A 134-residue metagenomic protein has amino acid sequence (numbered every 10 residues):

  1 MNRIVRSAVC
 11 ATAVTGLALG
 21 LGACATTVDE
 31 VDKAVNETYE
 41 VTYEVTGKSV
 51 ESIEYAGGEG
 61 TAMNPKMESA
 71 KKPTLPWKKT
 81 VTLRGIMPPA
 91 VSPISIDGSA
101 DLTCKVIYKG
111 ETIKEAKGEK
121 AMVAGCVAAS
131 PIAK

Functional and structural regions predicted by a protein language model:
M1-C24: Sec-dependent bacterial lipoprotein signal peptides
L19-N36: C-terminal region of N-terminal signal peptides and the immediate post-cleavage residues of exported proteins
G20, C24, A62-N64, P89 (+1 more regions): Intrinsically disordered, low-complexity, compositionally biased regions/tails
N36-A90: Short loop/turn and low-complexity linker motifs enriched in small/turn-promoting residues
T80-K134: Extracytosolic low-complexity repeat regions of secreted or lipid-anchored proteins
